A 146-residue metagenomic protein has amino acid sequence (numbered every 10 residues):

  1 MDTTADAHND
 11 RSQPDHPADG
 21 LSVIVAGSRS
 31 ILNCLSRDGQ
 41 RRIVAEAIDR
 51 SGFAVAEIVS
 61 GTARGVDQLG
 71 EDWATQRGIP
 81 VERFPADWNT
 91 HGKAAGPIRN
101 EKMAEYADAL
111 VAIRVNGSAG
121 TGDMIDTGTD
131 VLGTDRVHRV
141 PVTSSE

Functional and structural regions predicted by a protein language model:
M1: Non-catalytic, low-structured ubiquitin/UBL-interacting segments
T4-E146: Acidic/glycine-enriched connector segments
